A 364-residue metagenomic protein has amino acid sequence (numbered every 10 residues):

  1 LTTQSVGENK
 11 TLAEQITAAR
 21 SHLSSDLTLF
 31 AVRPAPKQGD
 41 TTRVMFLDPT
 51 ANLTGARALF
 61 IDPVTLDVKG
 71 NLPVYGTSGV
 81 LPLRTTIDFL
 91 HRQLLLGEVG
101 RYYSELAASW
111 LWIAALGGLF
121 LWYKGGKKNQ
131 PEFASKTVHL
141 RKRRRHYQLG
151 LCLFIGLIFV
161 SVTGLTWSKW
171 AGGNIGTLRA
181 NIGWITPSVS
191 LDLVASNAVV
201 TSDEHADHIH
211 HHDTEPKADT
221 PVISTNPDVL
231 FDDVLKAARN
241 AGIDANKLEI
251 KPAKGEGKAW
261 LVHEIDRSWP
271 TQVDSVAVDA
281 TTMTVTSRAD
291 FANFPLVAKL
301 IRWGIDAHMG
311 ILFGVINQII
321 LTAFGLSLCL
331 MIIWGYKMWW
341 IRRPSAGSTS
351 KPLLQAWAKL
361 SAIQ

Functional and structural regions predicted by a protein language model:
L1-Q364: Conserved histidines in hydrophobic membrane contexts and catalytic metal-binding motifs
